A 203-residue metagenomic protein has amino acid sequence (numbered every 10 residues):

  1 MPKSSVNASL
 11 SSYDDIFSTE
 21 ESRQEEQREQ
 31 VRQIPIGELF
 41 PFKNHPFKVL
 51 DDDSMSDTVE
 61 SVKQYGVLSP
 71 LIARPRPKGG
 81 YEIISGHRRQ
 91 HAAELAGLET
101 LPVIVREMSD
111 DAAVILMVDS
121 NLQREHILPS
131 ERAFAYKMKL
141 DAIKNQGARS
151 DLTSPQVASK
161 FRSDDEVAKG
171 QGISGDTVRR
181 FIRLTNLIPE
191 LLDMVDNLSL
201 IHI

Functional and structural regions predicted by a protein language model:
M1-R106, A112-H126: Short, charged/polar connector segments at secondary-structure boundaries
F47, H91-N186: Amphipathic, charge-rich alpha-helical segments that serve as recognition/docking helices
E190-L191: Long, charged low-complexity interaction segments
I201-I203: Conserved small/polar residues in nucleotide/adenosyl-binding loops
